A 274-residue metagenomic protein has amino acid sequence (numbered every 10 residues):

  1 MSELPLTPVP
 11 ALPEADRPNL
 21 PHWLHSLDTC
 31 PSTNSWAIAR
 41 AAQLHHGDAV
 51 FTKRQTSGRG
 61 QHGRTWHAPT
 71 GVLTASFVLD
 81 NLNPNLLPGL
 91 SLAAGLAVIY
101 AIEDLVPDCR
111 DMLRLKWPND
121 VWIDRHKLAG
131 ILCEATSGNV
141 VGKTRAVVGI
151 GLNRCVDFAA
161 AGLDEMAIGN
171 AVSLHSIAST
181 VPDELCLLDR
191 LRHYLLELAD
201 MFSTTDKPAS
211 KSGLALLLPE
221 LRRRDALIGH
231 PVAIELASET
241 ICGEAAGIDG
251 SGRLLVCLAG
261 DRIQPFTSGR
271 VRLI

Functional and structural regions predicted by a protein language model:
M1-P107, K127, S137: N-terminal lobe of the biotin/lipoate ligase/transferase fold
S2-P5, L20, N83-M112, I123-I274: Long, positively charged amphipathic alpha-helical accessory segments at protein N-termini or as interdomain linkers
